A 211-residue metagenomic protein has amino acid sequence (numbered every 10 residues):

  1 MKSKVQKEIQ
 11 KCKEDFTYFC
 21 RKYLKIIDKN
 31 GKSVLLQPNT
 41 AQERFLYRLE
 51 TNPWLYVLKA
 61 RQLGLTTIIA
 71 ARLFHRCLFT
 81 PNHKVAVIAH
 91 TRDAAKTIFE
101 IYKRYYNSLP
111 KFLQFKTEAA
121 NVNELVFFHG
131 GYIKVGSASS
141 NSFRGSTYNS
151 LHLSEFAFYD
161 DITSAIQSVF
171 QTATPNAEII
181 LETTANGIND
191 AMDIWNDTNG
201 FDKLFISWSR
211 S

Functional and structural regions predicted by a protein language model:
K2-S211: Phosphate/NTP-binding elements of NTP-utilizing enzymes
